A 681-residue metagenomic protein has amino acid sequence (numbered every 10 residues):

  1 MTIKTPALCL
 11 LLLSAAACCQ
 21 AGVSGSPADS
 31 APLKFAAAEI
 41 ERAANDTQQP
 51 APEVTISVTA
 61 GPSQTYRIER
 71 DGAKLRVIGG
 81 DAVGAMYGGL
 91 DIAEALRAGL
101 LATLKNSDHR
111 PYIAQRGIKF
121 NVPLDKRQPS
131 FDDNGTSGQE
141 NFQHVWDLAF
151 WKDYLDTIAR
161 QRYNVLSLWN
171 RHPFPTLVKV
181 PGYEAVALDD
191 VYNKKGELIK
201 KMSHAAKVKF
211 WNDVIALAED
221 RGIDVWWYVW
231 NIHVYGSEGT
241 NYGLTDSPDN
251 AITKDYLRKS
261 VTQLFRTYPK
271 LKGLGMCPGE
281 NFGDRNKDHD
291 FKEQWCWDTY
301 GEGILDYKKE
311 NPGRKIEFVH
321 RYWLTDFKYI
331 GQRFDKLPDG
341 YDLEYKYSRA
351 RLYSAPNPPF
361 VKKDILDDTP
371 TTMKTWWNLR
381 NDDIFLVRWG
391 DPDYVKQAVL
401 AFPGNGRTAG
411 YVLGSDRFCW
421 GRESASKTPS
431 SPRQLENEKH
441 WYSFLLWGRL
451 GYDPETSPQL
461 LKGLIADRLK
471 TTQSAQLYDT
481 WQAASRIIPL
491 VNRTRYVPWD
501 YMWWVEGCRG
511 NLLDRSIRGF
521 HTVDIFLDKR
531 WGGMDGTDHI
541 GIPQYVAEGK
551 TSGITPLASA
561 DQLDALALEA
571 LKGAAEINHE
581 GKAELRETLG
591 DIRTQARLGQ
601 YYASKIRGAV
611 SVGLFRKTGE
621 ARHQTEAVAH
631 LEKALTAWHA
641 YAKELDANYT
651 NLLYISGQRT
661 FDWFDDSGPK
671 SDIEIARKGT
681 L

Functional and structural regions predicted by a protein language model:
M1-A7: Positively charged n-region of N-terminal signal peptides that target proteins for export
A7-A17: Bacterial N-terminal signal peptides
C19-A21, G25: Boundary at the C-terminal end of the N-terminal hydrophobic targeting segment
V23, A31, A36-A43, G61-T65 (+7 more regions): Feature activates predominantly on carbohydrate-active enzymes
N45-Q49, N121, N164, L177-P181 (+6 more regions): Catalytic-core regions of glycoside hydrolase
N45-T59: Short acidic low-complexity segments
D81, I158, M276, L464-I465 (+1 more regions): Conserved, mostly hydrophobic/aromatic
S415-F661, G668: C-terminal non-catalytic alpha-helical accessory regions
